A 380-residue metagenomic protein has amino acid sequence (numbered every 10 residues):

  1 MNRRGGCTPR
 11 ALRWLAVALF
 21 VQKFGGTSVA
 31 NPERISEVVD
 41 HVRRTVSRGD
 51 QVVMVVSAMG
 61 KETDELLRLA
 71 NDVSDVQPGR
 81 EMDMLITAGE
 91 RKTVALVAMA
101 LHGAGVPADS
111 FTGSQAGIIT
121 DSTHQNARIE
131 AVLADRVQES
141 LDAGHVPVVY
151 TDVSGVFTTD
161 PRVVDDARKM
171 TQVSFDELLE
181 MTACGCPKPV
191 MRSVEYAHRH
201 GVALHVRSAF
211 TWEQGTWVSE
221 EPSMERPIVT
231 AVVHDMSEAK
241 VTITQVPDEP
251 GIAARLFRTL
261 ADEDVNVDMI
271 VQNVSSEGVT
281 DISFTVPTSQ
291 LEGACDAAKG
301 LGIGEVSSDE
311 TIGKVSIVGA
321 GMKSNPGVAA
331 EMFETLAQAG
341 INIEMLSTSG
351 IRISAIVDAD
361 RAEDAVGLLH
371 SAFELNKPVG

Functional and structural regions predicted by a protein language model:
R4-V194, T285, V357-D358, K377: Nucleotide/pyrophosphate-binding catalytic subdomain
W14, R44-G49, Q77-P78, I129-A131 (+11 more regions): Solvent-exposed alpha-helices and their adjacent loops that cap or buttress functional pockets in soluble metabolic
R48, A104, H200, E263 (+1 more regions): Conserved dinucleotide-binding and phosphotransfer motif residues
V56-D64, F157, V206-P222, G278 (+1 more regions): Terminal amphipathic helices with adjacent charged low-complexity linkers/tails
M181-S219, E225-I228, V232-T244: A conserved active-site cap/scaffold subdomain adjacent to cofactor or substrate pockets
G215-G380: A conserved regulatory-domain signal marking ACT and ACT-like small-molecule sensing domains and adjacent regulatory
